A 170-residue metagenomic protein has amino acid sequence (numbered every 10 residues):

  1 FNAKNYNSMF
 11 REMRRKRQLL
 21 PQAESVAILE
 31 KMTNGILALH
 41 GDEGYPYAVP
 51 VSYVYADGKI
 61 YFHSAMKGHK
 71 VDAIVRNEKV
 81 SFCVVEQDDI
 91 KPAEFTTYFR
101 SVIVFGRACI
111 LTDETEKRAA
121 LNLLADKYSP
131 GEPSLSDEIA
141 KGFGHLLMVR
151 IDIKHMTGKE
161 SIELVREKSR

Functional and structural regions predicted by a protein language model:
F1-K31: Extreme N-terminal tail/first-helix region
N5-R17, D89-R170: Charged, gly/pro-rich active-site loop segments
L29, A73-I74, L124: A generic structural signal for nonpolar/aromatic side chains embedded in well-ordered alpha-helices
E30-M32, Y45-P46, F95, F143-G144: Short solvent-exposed loop/turn micro-motifs enriched in small/polar/acidic residues
M32-M66, F82-C83: Short beta-strand segments
N34, A48-P50, K79, F99 (+2 more regions): Broad gene-expression machinery/nucleic-acid interaction feature
H63, K70-T97: Helix-adjacent hinge/juxtasegments
M66-H69, R150: N-acyltransferase acceptor-side catalytic subdomain
